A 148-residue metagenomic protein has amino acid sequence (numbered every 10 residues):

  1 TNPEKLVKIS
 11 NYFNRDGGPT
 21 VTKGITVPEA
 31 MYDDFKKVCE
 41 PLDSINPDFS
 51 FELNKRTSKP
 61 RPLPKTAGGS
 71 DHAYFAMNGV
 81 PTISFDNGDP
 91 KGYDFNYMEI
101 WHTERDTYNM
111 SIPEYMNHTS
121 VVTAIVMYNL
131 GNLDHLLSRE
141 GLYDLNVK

Functional and structural regions predicted by a protein language model:
T1-D94: Metal-dependent peptidase/peptidase-like ectodomains
G92-K148: His/Asp/Glu-rich mid-to-C-terminal helical/loop segments that flank catalytic regions of hydrolases
